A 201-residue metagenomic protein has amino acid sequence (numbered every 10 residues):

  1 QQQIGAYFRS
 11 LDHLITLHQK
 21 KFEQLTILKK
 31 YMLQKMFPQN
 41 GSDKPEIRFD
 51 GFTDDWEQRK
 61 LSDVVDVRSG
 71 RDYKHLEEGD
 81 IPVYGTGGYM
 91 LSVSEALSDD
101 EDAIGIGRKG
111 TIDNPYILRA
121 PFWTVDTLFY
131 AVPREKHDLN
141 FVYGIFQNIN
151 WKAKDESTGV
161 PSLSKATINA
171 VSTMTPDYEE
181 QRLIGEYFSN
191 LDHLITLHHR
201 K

Functional and structural regions predicted by a protein language model:
Q2, Y130-K136, A166-L183: Proline-centric
Q2-D63, T175-K201: Amphipathic alpha-helical coiled-coil/heptad-repeat segments
K44, W56-S62, E78-I81, D100-E101 (+3 more regions): Sequence-level motif detector for i,i+2 pairs with an aromatic at +2
R48-Y84: Non-catalytic DNA-recognition/assembly elements of restriction-modification systems
W56, K60-L61, Y84, S92 (+3 more regions): Non-catalytic beta-sheet/beta-sandwich ligand-binding modules that flank or precede catalytic cores
G85-Q147, E156-V160, S164-I168: A short beta-sheet element
W151: Catalytic core of tubulin tyrosine ligase-like
